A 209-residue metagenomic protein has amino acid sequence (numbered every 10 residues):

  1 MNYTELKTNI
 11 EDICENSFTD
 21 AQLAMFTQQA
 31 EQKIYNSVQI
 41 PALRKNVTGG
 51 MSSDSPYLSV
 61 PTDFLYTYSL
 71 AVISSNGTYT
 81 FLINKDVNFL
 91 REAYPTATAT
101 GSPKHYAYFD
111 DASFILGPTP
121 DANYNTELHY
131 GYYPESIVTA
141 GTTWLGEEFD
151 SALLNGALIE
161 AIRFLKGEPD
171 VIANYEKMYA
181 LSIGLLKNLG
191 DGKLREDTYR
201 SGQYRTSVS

Functional and structural regions predicted by a protein language model:
M1-S209: Glycine-enriched, solvent-exposed interface loops adjoining structured elements
